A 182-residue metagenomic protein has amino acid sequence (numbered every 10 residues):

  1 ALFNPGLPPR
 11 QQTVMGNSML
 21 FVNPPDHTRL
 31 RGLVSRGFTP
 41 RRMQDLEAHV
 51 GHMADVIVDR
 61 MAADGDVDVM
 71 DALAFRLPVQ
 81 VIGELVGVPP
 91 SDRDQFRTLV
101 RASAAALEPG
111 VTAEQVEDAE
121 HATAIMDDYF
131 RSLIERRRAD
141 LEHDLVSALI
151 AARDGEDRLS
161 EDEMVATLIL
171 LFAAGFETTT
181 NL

Functional and structural regions predicted by a protein language model:
A1-M70, V79-R97, R101-T112, V116-H121: Active-site substrate-recognition loop segments, prototypically the cytochrome P450 B′-helix/B-C loop
Q44-D59, D127, R131-I169: Helix-hairpin-helix/helix-loop-helix acidic hairpins
A62, I82-P90, A104-E108, I134-R138 (+3 more regions): Hydrophobic/aromatic-lined pockets within catalytic cores
A72, P90-D94, A139, H143 (+3 more regions): Non-catalytic, surface-exposed connector residues within folded enzymatic/regulatory domains
F75, V79-E84, M126-D127, R153-L182: Central I-helix of cytochrome P450 enzymes
